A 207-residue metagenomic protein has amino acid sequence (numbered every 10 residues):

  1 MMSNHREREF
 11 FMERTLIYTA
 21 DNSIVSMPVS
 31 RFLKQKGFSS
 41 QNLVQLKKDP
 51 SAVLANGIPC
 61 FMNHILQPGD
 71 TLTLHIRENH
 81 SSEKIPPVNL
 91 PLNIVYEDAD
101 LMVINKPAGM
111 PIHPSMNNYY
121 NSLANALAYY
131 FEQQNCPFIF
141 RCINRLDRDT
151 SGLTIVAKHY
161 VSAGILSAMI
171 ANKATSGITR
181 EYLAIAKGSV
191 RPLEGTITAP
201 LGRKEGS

Functional and structural regions predicted by a protein language model:
M2-S207: RNA pseudouridine synthases
